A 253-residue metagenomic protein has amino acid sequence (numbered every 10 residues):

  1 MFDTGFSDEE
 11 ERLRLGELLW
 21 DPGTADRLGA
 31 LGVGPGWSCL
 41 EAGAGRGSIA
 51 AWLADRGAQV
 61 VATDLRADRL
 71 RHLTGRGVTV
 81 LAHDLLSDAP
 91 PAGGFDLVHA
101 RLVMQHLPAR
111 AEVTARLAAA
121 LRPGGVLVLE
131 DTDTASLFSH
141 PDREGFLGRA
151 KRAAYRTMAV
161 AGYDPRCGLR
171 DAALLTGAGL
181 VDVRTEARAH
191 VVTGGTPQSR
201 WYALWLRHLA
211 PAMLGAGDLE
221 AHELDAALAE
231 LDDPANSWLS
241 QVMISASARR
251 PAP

Functional and structural regions predicted by a protein language model:
M1-W20: Class I SAM-dependent methyltransferase Rossmann-like catalytic core, especially the SAM/SAH-binding loop
L18-W37: Conserved alpha-helix/loop element of class I SAM-dependent methyltransferases that forms part of the SAM/SAH-binding
L40, R46-D88: Class I SAM-dependent methyltransferase SAM/SAH-binding core
A89-V98: A short acidic, Gly/Pro-enriched loop at the edge of an enzyme's catalytic core that lines a small-molecule cofactor
A100-Q105, E130: Residues lining the SAM
A111-V126: A short glycine-rich, Lys/Arg-flanked "PGG" loop and its adjoining helix->strand segment in the class I
V128-T196: Conserved catalytic/acceptor-binding region of the Class I
D182-P253: Conserved Class I S-adenosyl-L-methionine
